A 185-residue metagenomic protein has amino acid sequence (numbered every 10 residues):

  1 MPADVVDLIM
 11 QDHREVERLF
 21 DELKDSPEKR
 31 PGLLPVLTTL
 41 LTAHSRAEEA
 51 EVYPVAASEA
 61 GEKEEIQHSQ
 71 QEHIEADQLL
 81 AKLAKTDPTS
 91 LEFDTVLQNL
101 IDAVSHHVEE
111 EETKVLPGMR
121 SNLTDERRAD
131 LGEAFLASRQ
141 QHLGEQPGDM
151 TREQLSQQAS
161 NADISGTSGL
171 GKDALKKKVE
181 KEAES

Functional and structural regions predicted by a protein language model:
M1-S185: Small-residue-biased structural context
